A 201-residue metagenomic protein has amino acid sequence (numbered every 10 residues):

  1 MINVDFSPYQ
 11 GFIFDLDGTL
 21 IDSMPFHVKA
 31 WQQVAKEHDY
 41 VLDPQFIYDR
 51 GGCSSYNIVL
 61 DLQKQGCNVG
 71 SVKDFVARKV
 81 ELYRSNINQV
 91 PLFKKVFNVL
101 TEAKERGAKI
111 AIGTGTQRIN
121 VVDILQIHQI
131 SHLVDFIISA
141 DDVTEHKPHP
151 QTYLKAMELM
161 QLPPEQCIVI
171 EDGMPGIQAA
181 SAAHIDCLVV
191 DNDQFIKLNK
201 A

Functional and structural regions predicted by a protein language model:
M1-Q10, T101-K104, Q117-A201: Asp-based, Mg2+/Mn2+-dependent phosphohydrolase catalytic module
M1-Y48, A182-A183, K197: Active-site neighborhood of HAD-like aspartate-dependent phosphohydrolases
I2, S85-I112, R118, V122: Short, acidic loop-to-helix structural element flanking the phosphoryl-transfer center in phosphate-processing enzymes
L20, L92, I110, E145 (+1 more regions): Conserved SAM-binding loop
F26, R50-S54, P91-K95, T116 (+3 more regions): Short beta->alpha linker loops
A30, I58, K95, N120-D123 (+1 more regions): Phosphate- and divalent-cation-binding pockets in alpha/beta enzyme and binding domains that engage nucleotide-derived
G52-L82, E102: A metal-dependent, Asp-based hydrolase signature
